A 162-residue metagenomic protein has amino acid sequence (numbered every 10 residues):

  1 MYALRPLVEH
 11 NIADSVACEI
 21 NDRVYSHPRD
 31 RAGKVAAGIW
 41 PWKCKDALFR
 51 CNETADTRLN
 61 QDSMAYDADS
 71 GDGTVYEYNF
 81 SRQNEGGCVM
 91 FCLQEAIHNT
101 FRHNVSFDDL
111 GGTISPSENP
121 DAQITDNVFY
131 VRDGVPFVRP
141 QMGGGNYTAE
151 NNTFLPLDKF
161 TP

Functional and structural regions predicted by a protein language model:
M1-T148, P156-D158: Right-handed parallel beta-helix/beta-solenoid
N152: Charged DNA-binding/catalytic regions of mobile-element recombinases
T161: Glycan-recognition and catalytic regions of carbohydrate-active enzymes
